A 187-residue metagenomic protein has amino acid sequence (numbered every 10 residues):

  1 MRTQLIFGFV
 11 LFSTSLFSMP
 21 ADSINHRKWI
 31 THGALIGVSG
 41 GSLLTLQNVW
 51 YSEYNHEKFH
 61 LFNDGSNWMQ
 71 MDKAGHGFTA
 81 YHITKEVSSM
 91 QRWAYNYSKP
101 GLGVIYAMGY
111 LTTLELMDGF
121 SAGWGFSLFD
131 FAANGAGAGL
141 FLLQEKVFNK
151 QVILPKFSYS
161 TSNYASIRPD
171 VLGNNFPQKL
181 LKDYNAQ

Functional and structural regions predicted by a protein language model:
M1-S23: Bacterial Sec-dependent N-terminal signal peptides
M19-Q187: Hydrophobic alpha-helical membrane segments
